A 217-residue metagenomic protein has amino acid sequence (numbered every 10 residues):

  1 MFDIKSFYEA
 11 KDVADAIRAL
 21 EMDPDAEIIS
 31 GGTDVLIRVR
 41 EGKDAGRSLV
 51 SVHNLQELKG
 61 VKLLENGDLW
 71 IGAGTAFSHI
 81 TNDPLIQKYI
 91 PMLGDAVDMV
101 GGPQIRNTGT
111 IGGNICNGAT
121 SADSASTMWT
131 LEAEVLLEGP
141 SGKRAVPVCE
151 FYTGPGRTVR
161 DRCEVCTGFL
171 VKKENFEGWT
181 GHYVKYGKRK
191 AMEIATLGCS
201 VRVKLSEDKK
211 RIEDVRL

Functional and structural regions predicted by a protein language model:
M1-L217: C-terminal structural segment of proteins
